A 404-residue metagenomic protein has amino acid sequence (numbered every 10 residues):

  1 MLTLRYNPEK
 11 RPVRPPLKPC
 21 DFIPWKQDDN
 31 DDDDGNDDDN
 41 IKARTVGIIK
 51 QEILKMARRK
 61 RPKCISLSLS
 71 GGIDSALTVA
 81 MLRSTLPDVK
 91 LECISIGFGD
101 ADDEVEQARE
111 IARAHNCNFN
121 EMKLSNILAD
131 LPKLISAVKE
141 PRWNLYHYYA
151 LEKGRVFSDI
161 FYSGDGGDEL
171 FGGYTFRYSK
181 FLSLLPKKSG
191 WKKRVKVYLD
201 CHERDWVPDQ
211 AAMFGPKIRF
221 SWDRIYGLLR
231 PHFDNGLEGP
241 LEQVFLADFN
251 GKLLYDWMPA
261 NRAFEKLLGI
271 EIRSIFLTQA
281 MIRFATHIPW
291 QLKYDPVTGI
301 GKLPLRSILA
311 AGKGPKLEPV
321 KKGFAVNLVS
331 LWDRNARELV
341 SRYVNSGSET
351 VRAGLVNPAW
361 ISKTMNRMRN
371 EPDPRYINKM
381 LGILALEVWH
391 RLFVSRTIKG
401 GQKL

Functional and structural regions predicted by a protein language model:
M1-D34: N-terminal segments that mediate ammonia production and transfer in glutamine-dependent amidotransferase systems
T3-R5, A247-Y255, P259, N378-V394: Short, hydrophobic/amphipathic alpha-helical patches that form generic packing surfaces within helical domains
R5, G97, S125, G173 (+3 more regions): Glycine-centered flexibility motif
W25-L241, K252, A263-G312, L328 (+3 more regions): ATP-dependent adenylate-handling active sites, centered on carboxylate activation for C-N bond formation
A247, F264-K266, P374: Short hydrophobic/aromatic segments of transmembrane alpha-helices and their interfaces
F249, L268-I272, N345-V351: A ubiquitous short alpha-helical element
G314-D373: PAPS-dependent sulfotransferase catalytic core
